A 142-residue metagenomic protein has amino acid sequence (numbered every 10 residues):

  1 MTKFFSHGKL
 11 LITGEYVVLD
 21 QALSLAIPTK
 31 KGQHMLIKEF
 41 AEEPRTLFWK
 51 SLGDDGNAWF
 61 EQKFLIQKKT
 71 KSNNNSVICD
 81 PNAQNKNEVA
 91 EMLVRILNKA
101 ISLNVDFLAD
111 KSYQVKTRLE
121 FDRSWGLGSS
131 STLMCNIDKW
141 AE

Functional and structural regions predicted by a protein language model:
M1-W125, K139: ATP-binding N-lobe of GHMP and related small-molecule kinases
W125-E142: DPxDG-like acidic metal-binding loop motif
